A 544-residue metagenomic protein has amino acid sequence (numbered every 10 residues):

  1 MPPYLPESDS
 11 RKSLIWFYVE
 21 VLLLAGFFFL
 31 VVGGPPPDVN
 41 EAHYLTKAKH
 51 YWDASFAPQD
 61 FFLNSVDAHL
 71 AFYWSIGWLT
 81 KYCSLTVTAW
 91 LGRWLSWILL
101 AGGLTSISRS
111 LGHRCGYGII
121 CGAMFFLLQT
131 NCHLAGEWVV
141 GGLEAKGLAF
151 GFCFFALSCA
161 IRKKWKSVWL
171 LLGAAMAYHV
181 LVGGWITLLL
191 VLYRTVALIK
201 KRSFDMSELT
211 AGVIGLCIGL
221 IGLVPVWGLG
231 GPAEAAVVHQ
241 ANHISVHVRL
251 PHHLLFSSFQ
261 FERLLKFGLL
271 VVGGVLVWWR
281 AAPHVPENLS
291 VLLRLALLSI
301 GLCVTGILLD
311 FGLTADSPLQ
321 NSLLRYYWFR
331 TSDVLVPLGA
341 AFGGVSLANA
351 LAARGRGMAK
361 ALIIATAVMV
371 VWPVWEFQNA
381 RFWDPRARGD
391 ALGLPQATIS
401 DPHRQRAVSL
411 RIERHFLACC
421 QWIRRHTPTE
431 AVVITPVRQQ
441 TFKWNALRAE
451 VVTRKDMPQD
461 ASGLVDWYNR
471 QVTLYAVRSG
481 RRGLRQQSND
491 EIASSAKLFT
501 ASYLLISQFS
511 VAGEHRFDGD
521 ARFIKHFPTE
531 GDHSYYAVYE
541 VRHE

Functional and structural regions predicted by a protein language model:
M1-F27: Start-transfer (signal-anchor) and selected internal transmembrane alpha helices of multi-pass inner/ER membrane
F28-Y44, W52-D53, A57, N64-H69 (+2 more regions): Transmembrane catalytic cores of multi-pass membrane glycosyltransferases and polysaccharide-assembly enzymes
L45-K47, F62-L85, A175: Short hydrophobic/aromatic helix or loop-helix immediately within or flanking a transmembrane segment in polytopic
L91-H113: Transmembrane-helix motifs of polytopic, lipid-linked glycan transferases
L148-S167, K200: Membrane-interface transmembrane helices that cradle and orient dolichyl/undecaprenyl
L157-C159, K166-L181, I186, V191 (+1 more regions): Membrane-interface alpha helices of multi-pass inner-membrane proteins
V213-L216, N349-R388: Signature aromatic-anchored transmembrane alpha helix within multi-pass, membrane-resident enzymes that catalyze glycan
L392-A397, D401-S479, N489-E514: Short periplasmic/luminal acceptor-recognition loop of GT-C membrane glycosyltransferases, typified by
